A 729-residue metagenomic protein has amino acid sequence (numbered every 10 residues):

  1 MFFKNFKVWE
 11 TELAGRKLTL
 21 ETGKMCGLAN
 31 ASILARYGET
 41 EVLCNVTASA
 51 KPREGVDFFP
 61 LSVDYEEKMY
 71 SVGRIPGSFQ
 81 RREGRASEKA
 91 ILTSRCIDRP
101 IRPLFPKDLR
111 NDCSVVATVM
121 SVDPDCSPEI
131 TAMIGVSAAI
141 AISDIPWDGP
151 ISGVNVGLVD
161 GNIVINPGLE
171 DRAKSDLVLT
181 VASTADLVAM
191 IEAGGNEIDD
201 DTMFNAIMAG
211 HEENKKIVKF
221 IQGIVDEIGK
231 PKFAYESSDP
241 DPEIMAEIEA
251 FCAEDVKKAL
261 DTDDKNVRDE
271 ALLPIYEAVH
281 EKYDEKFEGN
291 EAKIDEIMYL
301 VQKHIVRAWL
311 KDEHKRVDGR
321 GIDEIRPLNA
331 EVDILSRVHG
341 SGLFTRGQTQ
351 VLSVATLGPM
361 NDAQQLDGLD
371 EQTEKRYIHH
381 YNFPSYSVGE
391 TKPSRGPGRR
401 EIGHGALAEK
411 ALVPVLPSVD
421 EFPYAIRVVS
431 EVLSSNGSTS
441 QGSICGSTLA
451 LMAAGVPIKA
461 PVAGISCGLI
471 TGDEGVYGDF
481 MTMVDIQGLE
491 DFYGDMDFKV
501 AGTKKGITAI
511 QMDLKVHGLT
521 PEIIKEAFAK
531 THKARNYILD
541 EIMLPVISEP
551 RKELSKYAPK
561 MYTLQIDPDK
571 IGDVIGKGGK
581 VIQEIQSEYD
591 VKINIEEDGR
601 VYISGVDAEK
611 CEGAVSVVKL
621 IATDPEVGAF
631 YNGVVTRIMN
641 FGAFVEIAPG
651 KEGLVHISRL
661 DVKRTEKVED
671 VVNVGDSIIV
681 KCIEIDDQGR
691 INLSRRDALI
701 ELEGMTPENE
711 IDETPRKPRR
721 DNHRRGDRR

Functional and structural regions predicted by a protein language model:
M1-E236: Long, basic N-terminal domains or extensions that often function in RNA/ssDNA interaction or organelle/cellular
M1-S49, E236-E371, P559-D573, V581 (+1 more regions): Extended amphipathic alpha-helical scaffolds
F3, K107-C113, D148-P150, I217-Y235 (+7 more regions): Flexible, glycine/charged-enriched surface loops at secondary-structure junctions
K17, A29-C113, V119-C126, E192 (+4 more regions): Glycine-rich, flexible beta-strand/loop modules in the N-terminal catalytic cores of phosphate-handling
A31-I33, C126-D144, V332-A355, N436-P457 (+1 more regions): Conserved phosphate/anionic-ligand binding catalytic regions in large, soluble enzymes, centered on
A117, A189-G194, Y235-D239, A250-L260 (+6 more regions): Short, hydrophobic beta-strand segments
I145-L260, L451-K552: Mobile "lid/hinge" segments at catalytic clefts and subdomain interfaces of large enzymes
Y557-T563, P568-R729: Single-stranded RNA-binding regions, centering on S1/OB-family and related RNA-binding modules
